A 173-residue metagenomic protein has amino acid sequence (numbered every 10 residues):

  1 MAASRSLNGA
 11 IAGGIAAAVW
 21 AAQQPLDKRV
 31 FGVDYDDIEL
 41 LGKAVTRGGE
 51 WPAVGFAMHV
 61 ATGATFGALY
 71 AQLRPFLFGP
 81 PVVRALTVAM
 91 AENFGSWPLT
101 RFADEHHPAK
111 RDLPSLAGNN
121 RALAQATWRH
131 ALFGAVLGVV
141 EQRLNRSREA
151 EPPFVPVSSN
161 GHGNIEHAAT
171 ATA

Functional and structural regions predicted by a protein language model:
M1-A173: Short amphipathic, positively biased membrane-proximal segments that drive organelle/inner-membrane targeting
